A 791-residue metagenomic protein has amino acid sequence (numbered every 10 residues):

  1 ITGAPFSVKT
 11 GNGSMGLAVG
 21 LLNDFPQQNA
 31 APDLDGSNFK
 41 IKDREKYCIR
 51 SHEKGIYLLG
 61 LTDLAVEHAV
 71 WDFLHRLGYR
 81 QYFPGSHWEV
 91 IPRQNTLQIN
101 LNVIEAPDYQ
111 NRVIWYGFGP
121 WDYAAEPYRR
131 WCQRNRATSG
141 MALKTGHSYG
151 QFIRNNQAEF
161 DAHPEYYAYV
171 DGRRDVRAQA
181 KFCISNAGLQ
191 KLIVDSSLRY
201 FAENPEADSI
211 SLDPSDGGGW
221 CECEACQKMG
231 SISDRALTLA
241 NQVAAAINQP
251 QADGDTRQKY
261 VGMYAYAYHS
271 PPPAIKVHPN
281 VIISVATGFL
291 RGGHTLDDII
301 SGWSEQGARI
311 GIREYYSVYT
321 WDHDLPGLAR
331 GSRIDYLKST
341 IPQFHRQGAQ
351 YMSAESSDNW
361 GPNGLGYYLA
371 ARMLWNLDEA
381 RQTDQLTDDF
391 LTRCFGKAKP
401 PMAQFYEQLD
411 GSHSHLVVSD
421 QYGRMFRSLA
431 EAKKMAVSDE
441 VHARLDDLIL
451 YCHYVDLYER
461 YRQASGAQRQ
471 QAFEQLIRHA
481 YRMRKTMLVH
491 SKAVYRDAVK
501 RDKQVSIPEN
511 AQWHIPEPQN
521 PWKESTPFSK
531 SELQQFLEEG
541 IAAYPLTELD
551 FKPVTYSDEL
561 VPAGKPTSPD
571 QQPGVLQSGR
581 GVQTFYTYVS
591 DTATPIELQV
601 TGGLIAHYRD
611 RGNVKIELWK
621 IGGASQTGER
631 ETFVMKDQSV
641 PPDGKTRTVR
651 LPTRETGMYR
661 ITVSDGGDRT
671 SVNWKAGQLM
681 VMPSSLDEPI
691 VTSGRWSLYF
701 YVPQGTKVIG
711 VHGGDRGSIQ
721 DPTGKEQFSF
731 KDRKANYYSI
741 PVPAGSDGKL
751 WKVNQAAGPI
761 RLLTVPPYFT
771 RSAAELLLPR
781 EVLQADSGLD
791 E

Functional and structural regions predicted by a protein language model:
I1, G36-A240, N248, S304-R333 (+1 more regions): Feature activates predominantly on carbohydrate-active enzymes
S7-K40: Short, well-ordered secondary-structure micro-motifs within conserved domains or adaptor modules
G119-W121, S215-G217, Y264-Y268, A286-L290 (+2 more regions): Active-site beta-loop-alpha junctions enriched in small/polar residues
S185-L189, R199, R291, D297-Q408: Structured mid-domain segments that build the active-site/substrate or prosthetic-cofactor binding neighborhood
A240-P271, G311-S317, M352-S357: Aromatic-lined carbohydrate-recognition surfaces of secreted/lumenal glycan-active proteins
A274-G293: Aromatic- and acid-rich polysaccharide-binding/catalytic face of secreted or lumenal carbohydrate-active enzymes
M373-Y608: Catalytic domains of carbohydrate-active enzymes that cleave complex glycans
L533-E791: Acidic, Ser/Thr/Pro
